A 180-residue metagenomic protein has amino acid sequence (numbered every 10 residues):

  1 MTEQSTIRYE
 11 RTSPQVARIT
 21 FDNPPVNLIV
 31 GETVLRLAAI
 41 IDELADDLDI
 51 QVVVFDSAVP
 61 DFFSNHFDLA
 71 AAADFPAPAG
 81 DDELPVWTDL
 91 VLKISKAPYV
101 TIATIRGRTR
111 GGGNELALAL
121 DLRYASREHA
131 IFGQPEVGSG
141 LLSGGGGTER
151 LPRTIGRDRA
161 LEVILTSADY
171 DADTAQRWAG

Functional and structural regions predicted by a protein language model:
M1-D56, P60, L92, K96: Conserved CoA-thioester-binding segment of acyl-CoA-metabolizing enzymes
P14, L48-I50, F67, L118 (+2 more regions): Structured loop/turn residues at beta-strand edges in well-structured enzyme cores
I19, F55, D68, L116-L118 (+1 more regions): Hydrophobic/aromatic residues within transmembrane alpha-helices of multi-pass small-molecule transporters
N27, A70-A73, L161: Nucleotide phosphate-binding site architecture
L28, S64, G112: Residues that form or flank phosphate/diphosphate-binding pockets in enzymes that use nucleotide phosphates
G31-E32, F67, E115, G146: Generic recognition of short, well-ordered alpha-helical segments
L35-R36, S57-L90, T109, G140: Glycine- (often His-adjacent) and acidic-residue-rich active-site loop that binds/positions the CoA thioester
L92-G180: Crotonase-fold acyl-CoA enzyme core
